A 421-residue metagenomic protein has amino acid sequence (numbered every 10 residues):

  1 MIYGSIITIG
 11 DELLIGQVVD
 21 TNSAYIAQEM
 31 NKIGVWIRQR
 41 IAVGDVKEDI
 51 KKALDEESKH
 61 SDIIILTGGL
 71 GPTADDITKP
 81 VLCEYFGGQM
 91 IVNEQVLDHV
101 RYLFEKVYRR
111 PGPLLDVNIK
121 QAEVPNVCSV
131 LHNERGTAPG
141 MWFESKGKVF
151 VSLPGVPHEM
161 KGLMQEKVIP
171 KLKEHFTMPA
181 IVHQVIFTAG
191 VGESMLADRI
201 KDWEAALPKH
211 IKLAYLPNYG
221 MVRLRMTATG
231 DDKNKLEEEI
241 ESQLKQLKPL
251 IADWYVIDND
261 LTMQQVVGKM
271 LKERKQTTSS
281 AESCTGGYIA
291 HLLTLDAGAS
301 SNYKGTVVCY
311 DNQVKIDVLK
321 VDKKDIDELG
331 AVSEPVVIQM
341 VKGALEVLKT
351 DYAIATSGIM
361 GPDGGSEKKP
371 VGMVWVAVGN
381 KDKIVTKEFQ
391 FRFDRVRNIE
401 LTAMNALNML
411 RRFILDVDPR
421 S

Functional and structural regions predicted by a protein language model:
M1-I41, N234-E238: Glycine-rich phosphate/diphosphate-binding loop of Rossmann-like nucleotide-binding domains
G4-I6, F150, T278: Conserved hydrophobic helix-helix packing surfaces used for dimerization/oligomerization
D11-E12, G69-P72, G155-H158, M221 (+1 more regions): Short glycine-rich anion-binding loops that position phosphate/pyrophosphate groups of nucleotides and phosphorylated
Q39-D49, Q390-F391: Short beta->alpha junction loops
D49-D55, K59, I77-H175: Proline/glycine-rich low-complexity loops and linkers
K120, K233-S421: Short alpha-helical segments enriched in small residues
E144-G220, R225-T227, K235-I240: Accessory alpha-helical/coil subdomains and C-terminal extensions that flank or cap enzyme catalytic cores
